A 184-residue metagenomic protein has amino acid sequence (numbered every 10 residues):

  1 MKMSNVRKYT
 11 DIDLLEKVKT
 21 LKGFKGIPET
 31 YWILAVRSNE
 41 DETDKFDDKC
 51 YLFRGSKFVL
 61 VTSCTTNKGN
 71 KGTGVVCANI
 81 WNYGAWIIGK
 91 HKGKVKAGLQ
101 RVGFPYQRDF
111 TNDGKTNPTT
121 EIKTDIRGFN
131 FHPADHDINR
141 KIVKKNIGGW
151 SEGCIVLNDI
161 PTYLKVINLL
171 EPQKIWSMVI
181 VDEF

Functional and structural regions predicted by a protein language model:
M1-G148, T162, I167, K174-W176 (+1 more regions): Cell wall/extracellular polymer interaction/catalysis modules
